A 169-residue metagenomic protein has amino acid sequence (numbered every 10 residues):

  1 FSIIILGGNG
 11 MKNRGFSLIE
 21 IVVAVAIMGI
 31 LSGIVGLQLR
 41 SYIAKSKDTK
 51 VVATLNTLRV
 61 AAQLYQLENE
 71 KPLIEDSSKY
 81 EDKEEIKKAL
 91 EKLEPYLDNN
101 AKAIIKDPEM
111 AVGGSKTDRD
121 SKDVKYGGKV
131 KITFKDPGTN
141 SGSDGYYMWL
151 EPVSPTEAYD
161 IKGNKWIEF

Functional and structural regions predicted by a protein language model:
F1-F16: N-terminal leader/signal peptides at the extreme start of proteins
K12-L39: N-terminal single-pass transmembrane signal-anchor helix
V35, Y42, A62: Conserved alpha-helical elements of the SDR catalytic core
Q38-L55: Aliphatic-rich helix starts adjacent to a transmembrane/signal segment
T54-E70: N-terminal alpha-helical signal peptides/signal-anchor transmembrane segments
L67-Y147, I167-F169: Extracellular/periplasmic head regions of type IV pilus-like filament subunits
S154-F169: Short, low-complexity, Pro/Ser/Thr/Gly-rich segments in the mature regions of secreted, periplasmic
